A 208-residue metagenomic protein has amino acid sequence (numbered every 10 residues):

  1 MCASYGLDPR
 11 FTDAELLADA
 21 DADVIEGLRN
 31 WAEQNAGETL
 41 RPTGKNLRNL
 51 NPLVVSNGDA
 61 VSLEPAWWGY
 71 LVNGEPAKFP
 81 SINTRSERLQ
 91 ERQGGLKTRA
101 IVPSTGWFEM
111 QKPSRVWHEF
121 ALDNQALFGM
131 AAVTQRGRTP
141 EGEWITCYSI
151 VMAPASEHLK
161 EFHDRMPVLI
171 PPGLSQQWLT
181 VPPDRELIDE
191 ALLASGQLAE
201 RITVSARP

Functional and structural regions predicted by a protein language model:
M1-P208: Short linear sequence motif anchored by a di-proline
